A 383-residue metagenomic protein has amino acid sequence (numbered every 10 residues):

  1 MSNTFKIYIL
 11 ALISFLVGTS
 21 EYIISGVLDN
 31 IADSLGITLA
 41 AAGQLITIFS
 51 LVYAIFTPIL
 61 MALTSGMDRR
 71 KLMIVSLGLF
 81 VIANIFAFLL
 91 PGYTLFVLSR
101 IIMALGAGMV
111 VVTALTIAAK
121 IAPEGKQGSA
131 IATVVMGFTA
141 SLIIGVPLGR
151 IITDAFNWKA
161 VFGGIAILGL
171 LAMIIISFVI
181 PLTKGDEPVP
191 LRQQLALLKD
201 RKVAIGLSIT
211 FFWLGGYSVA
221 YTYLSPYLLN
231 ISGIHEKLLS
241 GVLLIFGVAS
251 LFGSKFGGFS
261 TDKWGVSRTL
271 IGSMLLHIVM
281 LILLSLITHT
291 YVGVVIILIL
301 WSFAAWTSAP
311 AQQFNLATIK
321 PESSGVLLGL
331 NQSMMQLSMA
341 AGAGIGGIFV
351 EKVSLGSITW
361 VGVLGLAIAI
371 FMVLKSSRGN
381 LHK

Functional and structural regions predicted by a protein language model:
G36, D68, L89-L95, G233 (+2 more regions): Helix-breaking motifs and short loop linkers at transmembrane-helix boundaries and internal kinks in secondary membrane
I55-T94: Conserved MFS/SLC helix-loop-helix module at the cytosolic interface between two early adjacent transmembrane helices
T57-D68, G253-G265, V350: Helix-to-loop junctions at the C-terminal end of transmembrane segments in multipass secondary transporters
L79, A83-F86, T94-I102, V292-L300: Paired small-residue
L95, E124-K126, A132-F178, Y223 (+2 more regions): Helix-loop-helix hairpin linking two adjacent transmembrane segments in secondary transporters
S99-G137: Cytoplasmic helix-loop-helix junction between adjacent transmembrane helices in 12-TM secondary transporters
S267-Q312: C-terminal transmembrane helical hairpin of 12-TM major facilitator-type secondary transporters
T318-L355, V361-G362: A late C-terminal transmembrane helix in Major Facilitator Superfamily
